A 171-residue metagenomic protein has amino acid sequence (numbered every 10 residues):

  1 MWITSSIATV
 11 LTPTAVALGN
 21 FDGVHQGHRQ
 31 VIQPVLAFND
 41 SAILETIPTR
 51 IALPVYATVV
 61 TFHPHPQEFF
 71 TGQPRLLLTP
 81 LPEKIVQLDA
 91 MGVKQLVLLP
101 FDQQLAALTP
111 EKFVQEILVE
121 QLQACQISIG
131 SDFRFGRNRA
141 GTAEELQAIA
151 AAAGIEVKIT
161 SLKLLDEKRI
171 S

Functional and structural regions predicted by a protein language model:
M1-S171: Nucleotidyltransferase catalytic core that binds NTPs
